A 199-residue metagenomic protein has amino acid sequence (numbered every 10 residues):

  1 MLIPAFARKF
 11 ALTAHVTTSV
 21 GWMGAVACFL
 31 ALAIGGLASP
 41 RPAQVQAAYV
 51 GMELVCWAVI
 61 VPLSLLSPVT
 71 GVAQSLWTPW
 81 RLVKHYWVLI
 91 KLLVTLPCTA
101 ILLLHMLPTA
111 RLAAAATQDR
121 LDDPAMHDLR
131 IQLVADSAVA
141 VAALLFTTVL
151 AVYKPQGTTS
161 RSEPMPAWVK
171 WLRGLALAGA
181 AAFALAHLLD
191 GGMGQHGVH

Functional and structural regions predicted by a protein language model:
M1-H199: Polytopic transmembrane helical bundles with strong interfacial aromatic enrichment
